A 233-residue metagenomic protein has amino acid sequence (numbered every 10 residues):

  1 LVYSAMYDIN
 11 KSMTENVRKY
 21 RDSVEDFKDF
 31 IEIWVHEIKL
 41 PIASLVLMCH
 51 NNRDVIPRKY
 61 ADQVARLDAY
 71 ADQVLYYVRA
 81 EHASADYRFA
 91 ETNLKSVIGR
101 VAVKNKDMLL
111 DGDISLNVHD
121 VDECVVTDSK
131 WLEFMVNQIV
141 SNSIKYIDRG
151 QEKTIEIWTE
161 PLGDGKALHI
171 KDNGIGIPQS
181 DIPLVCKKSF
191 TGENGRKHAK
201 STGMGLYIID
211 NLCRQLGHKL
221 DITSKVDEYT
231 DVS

Functional and structural regions predicted by a protein language model:
A83-Y87, D120, C124-T127: Conserved micro-motifs of the catalytic ATP-binding
K106-N117: Short conserved segments within the C-terminal catalytic ATPase subdomain
S143-I147: Short helix-loop "hinge" at the ATP-lid/N-box region of the Bergerat-fold HATPase_c
E152-D164: Short beta-strand/loop element within the Bergerat-fold HATPase_c
D172: Acidic ATP/Mg2+-coordinating residue in the GHKL
I177-F190: Short conserved segment of the HATPase_c
